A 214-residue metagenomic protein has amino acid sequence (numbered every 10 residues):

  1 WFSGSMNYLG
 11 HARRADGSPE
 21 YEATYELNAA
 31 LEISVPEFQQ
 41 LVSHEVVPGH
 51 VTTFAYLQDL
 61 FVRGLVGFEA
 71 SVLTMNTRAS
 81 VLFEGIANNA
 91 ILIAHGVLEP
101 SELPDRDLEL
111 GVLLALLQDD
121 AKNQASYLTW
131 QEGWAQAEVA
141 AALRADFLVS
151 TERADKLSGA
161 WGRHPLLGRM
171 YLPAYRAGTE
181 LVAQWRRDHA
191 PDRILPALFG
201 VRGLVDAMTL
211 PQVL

Functional and structural regions predicted by a protein language model:
L9-V42: Active-site scaffold of zinc-dependent metalloenzymes
N28, E32, E37, S71-R78 (+4 more regions): Second-shell loop/turn segments in exported
E32, V42, T77-V81, G85 (+4 more regions): Soluble non-cytosolic domains of exported or imported proteins
L41, E45-V51, A55: Catalytic glutamate of the conserved HExxH
F54-F61, L65-L103: Post-HExxH zinc-binding segment in Zn-dependent metallohydrolases
E84-I91, K122, A140, Y175 (+2 more regions): Extracytoplasmic/secreted envelope proteins and their assembly/folding machinery, especially bacterial periplasmic
I91-R163: Long, amphipathic alpha-helical stalk/connector segments used for oligomerization, subunit docking, or mechanical
S150-L214: C-terminal, non-catalytic "cap/extension" segments appended to globular domains
